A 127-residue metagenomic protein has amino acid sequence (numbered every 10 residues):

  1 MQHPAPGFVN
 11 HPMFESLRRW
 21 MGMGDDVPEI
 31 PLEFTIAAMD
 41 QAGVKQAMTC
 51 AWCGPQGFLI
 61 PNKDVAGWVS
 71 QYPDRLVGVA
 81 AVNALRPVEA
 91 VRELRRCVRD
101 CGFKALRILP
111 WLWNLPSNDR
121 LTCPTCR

Functional and structural regions predicted by a protein language model:
M1-C50, A105: An N-terminally biased module of ancient metal coordination in phosphate/nucleic-acid-related enzymes
K45-Q46, C53-R127: Active-site gating/metal-coordination segments in enzymes
